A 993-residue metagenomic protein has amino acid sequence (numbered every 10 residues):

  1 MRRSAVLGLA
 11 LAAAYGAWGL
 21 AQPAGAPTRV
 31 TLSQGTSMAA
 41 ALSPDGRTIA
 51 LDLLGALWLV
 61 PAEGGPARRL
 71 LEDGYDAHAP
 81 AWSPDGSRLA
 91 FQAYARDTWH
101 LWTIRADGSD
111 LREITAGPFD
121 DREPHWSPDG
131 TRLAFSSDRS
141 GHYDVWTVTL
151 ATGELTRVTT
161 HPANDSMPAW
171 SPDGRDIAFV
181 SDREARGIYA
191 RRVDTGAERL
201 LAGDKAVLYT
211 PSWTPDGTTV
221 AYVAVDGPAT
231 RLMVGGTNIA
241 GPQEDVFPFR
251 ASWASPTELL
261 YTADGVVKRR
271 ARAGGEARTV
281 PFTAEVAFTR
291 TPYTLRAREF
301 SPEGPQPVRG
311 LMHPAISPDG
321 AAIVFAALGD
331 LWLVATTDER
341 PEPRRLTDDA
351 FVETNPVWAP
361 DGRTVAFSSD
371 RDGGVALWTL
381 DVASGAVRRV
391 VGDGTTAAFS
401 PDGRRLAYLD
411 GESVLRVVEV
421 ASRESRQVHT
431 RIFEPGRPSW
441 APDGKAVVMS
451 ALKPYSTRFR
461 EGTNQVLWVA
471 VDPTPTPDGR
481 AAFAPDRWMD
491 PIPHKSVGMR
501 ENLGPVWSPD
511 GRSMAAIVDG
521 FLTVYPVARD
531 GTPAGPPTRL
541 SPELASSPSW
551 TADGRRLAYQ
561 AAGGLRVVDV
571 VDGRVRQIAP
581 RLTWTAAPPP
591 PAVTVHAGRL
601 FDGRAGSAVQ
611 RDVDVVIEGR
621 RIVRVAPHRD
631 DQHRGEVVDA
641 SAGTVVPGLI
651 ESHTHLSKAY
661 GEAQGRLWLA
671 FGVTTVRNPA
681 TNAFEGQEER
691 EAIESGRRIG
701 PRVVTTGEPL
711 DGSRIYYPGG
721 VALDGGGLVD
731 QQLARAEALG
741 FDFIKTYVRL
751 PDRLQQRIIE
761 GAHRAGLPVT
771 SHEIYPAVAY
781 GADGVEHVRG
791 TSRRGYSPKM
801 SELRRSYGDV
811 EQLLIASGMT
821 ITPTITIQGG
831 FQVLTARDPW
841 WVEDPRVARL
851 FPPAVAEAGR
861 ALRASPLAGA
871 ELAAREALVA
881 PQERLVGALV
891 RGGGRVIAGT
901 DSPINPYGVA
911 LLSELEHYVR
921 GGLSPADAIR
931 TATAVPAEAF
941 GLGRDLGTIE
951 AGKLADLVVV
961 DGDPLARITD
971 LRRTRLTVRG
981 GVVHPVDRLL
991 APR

Functional and structural regions predicted by a protein language model:
D45-R47, D85-S87, D129-T131, D173-R175 (+8 more regions): Short coil/turn segments that connect the beta-strands within blades of beta-propeller domains
A50-W58, D73-A77, A90-W102, A106 (+28 more regions): A flexible loop/linker signature enriched in serine peptidases of the S9 family
P61-P66, G606-V646: Histidine-rich, glycine-flanked metal-binding segment
P590-V595, D631-E662, L669, T674: Replace "His-x-His-based motif
F601-D614, P627, A880, P906-V909 (+2 more regions): Acidic, glycine-enriched loop/beta-strand segments at the rims of small-molecule binding/catalytic pockets
Q664-F684, R702-E708, A738-R749, I759 (+4 more regions): Divalent metal-dependent hydrolysis catalytic cores, especially in the metallo-beta-lactamase
Q732-L750, T791, Y796-G921, R993: Active-site neighborhoods of metal-dependent hydrolases
